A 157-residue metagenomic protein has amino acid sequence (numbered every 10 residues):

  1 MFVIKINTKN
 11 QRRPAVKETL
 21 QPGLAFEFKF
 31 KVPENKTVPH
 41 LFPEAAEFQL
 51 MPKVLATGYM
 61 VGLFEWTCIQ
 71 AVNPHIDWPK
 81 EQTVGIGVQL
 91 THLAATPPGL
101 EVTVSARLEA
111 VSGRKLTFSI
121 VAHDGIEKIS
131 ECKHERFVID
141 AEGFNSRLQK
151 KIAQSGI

Functional and structural regions predicted by a protein language model:
M1-A15: N-terminal amphipathic/basic-hydrophobic helices that include classical n-h-c signal peptides and signal-anchor
A15-L55: Catalytic strand-loop segment that frames the active site of acyl-thioester-processing enzymes
L24-F28, V84-V88, L100-V104, R114-L116 (+1 more regions): A generic structural signal for short beta-strands and their flanking turns/coil linkers
E27-P33, T91, E135-F137: Generic structural detector for well-ordered beta-strands
V54-G62: Short, conserved micro-motifs enriched in small and acidic residues
C68-T103: Hydrophobic beta-strand-centered segment that forms part of the acyl-chain substrate-binding groove
P97-P98, S105-I157: HotDog/MaoC-like acyl-thioester-processing domains
